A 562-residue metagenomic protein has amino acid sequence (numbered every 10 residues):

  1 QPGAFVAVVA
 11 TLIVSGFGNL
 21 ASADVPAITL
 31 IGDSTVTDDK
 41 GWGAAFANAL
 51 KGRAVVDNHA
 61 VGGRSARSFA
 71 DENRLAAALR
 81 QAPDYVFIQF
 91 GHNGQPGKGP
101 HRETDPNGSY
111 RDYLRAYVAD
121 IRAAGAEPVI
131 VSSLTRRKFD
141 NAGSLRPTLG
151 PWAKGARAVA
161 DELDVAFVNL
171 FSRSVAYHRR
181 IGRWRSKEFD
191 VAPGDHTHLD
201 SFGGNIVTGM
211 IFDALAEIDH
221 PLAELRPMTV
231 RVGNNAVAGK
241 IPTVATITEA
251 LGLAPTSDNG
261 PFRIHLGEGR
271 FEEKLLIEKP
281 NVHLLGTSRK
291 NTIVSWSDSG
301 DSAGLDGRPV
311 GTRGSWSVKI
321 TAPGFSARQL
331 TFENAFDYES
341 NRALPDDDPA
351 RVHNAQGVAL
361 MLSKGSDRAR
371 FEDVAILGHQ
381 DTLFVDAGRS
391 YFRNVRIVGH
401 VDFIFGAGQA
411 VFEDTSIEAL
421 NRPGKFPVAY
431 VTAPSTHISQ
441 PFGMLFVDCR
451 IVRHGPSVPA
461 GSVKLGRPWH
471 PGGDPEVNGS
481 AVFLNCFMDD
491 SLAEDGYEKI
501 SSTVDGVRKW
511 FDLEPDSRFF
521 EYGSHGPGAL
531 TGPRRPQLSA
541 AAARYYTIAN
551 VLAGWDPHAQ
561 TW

Functional and structural regions predicted by a protein language model:
V6-G16: Bacterial N-terminal signal peptides
L20, D24-V25, E217-R231: Low-complexity, Pro/Thr/Ser/Gly/Ala-rich linker/spacer regions in secreted, extracellular modular proteins
L20-G62, R74-A82: Serine-esterase "nucleophile elbow" of acetyl-processing enzymes
A27, D84-Y85, E127, R263 (+1 more regions): Structural motif
I31-T35, N58-R64, I88-N93, V131-T135 (+5 more regions): Active-site-proximal beta-strand/loop segments in catalytic clefts of secreted hydrolases
T37-W42, S65-S68, G239-I241: Short, solvent-exposed loop/turn elements at domain surfaces
N73-S201, N205, G209-E224: Alpha-helical cap/lid subdomain in secreted, periplasmic, or secretory-pathway luminal O-acyl-processing enzymes
M228-W562: Sequence-level preference for short, compositionally simple segments enriched in small aliphatic or small polar residues
